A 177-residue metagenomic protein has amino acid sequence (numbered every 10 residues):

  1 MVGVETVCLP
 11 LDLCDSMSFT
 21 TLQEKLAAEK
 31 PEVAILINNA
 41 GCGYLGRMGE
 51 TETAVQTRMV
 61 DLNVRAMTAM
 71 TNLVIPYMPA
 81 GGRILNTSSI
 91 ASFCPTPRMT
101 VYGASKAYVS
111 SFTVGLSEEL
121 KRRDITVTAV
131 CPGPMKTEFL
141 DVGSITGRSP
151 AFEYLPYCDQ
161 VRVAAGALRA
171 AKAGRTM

Functional and structural regions predicted by a protein language model:
P10-T21, T53: The beta1-alpha1 cofactor-binding region of Rossmann-like NAD(H)/NADP(H)-dependent oxidoreductases
N39-Y44: Conserved NAD(P)H cofactor-binding loop of Rossmann-fold oxidoreductase domains
R47-M48, V55-R58: Substrate-binding pocket helix/loop in short-chain dehydrogenase/reductase
G49, T96-T100: Active-site loop immediately N-terminal to the catalytic Tyr-X3-Lys motif of short-chain dehydrogenase/reductase
T71, S105: Active-site helix of classical SDR
S89: Residue(s) in the substrate-gating loop at a strand-loop-helix junction that position the organic substrate next
S117-M177: SDR active-site lid
